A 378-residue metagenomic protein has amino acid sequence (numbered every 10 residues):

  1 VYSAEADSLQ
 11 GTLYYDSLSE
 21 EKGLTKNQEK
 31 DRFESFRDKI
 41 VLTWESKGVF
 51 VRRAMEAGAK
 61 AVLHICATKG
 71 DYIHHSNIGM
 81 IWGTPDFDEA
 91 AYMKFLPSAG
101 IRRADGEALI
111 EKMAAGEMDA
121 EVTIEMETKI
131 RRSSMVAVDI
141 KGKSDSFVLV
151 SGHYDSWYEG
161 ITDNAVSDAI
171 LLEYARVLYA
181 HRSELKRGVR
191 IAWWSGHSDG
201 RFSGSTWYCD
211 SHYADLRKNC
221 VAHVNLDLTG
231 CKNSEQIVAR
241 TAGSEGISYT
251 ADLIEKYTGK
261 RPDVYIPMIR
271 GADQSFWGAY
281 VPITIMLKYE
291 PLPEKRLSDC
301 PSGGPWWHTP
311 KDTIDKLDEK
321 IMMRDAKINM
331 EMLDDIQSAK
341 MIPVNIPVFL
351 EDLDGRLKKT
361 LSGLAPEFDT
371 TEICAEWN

Functional and structural regions predicted by a protein language model:
V1-N27, P85-T162, L172-K186: Soluble metallo-hydrolase cores and metallopeptidase-like ectodomains found primarily in the secretory/periplasmic
V1-P97, P262: Extracellular/luminal Protease-associated
V1-S3, Y15, D38-E45, F50-V51 (+7 more regions): Second-shell loop/turn segments in exported
L13-D16, I40-T43, A61-I65, P97-I101 (+7 more regions): Structural recognition of the beta-strand scaffold that forms the well-ordered cores of secreted hydrolase catalytic
G106, K143-D145, S195-W306, E376-N378: Metal-dependent peptidase/peptidase-like ectodomains
V177-F202, L226: Short helix-loop-beta-strand segments that form the rim/entrance of peptidase-like active sites
R187-R190, P293-D354: His/Asp/Glu-rich mid-to-C-terminal helical/loop segments that flank catalytic regions of hydrolases
V344-N378: Acidic, Ser/Thr-rich low-complexity intrinsically disordered segments
